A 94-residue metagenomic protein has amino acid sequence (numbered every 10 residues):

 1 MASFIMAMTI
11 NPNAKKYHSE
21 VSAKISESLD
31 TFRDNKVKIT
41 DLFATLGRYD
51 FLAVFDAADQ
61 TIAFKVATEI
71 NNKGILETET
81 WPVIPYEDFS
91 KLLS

Functional and structural regions predicted by a protein language model:
M1-D34, K38, T45-Y49, D88-S94: Short S/T/G/P-rich N-terminal loop/turn motif that feeds into the first structured element of a domain
M8-I10, A53-A58: Short beta-strand-to-loop capping motifs
F43-T45, Y49, T68-S94: Glycine-rich beta-strand-turn "strand-cap" elements at beta-sheet edges
A57-Q60, V83: Short, surface-exposed acidic/glycine-rich loop or hinge patches that mediate macromolecular interfaces
D59-A67: Short amphipathic alpha-helices within nucleic acid-binding modules
